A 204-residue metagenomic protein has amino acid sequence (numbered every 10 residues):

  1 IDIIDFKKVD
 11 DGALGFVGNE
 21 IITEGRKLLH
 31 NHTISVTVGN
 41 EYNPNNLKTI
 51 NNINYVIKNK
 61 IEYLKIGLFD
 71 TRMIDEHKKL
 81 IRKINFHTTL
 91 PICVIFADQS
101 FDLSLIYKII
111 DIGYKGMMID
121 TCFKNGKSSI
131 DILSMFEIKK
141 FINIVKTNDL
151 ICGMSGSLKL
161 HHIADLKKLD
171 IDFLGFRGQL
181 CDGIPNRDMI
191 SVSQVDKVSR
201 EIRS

Functional and structural regions predicted by a protein language model:
I1-L14, N59-M73, G116-G126, L169-V195: Glycine-rich phosphate-binding active-site loops on the catalytic face of alpha/beta enzymes
V9, T37-N43, G67-T71, V94-D98 (+3 more regions): Active-site beta-loop-alpha junctions enriched in small/polar residues
A13-Y42, H77-F96, I132-G156, V192-S204: Alpha-helix-loop-beta-strand connector modules within alpha/beta enzyme cores
V38-N59, S100-I109, M154, L158-L174: Catalytic cores of alpha/beta
I57-I112: Hydrophobic, well-structured mid-protein blocks that either form specific transmembrane helices
F96-E137, I144: Histidine/lysine/aspartate-rich catalytic loop segments that bind and position anionic ligands
K124-R187, V192: Hydrophobic secondary-structure block in the mid-to-C-terminal portion of proteins
